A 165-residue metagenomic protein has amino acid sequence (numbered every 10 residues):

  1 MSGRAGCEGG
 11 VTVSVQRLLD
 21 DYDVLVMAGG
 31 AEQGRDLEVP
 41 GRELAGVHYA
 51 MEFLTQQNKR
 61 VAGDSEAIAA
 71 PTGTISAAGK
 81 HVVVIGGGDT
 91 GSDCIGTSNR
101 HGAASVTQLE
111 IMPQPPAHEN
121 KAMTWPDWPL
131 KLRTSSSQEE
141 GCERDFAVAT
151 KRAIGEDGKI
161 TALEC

Functional and structural regions predicted by a protein language model:
M1-R35, K59-T72, R100-C165: A Rossmann-like FAD-binding core segment of flavoenzymes
G34-H101: Glycine-rich dinucleotide-binding loop and its adjacent helix/turn
